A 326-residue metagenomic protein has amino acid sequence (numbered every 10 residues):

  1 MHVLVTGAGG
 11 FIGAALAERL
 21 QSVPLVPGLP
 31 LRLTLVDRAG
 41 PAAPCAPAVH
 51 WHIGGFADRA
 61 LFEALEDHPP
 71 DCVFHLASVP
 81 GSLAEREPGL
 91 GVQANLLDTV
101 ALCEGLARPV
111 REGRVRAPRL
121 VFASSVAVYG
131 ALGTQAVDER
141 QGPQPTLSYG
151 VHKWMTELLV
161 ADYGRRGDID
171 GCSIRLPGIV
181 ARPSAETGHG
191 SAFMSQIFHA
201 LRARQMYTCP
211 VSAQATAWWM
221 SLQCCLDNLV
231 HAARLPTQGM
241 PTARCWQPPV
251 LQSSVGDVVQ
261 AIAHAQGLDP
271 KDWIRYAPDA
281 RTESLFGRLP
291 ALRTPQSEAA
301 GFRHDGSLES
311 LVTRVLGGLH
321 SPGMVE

Functional and structural regions predicted by a protein language model:
M1-V26: N-terminal Rossmann NAD(P)H-binding glycine-rich loop of SDR-like oxidoreductase domains
P30, A291-A299, R303-E326: Amphipathic terminal alpha-helices
F56-A94: NAD(P)H-binding glycine-rich loop region in Rossmannoid oxidoreductase-like domains and their noncatalytic homologs
L83-D98, V137-P145: Short alpha-helical oligomerization interface
V100-L147: Conserved Rossmann-fold NAD(P)-dependent oxidoreductase catalytic core, especially the SDR/UDP-sugar
A131, T146-C172: Active-site Tyr-X1-5-Lys
A161-A217, L222-D227: NAD(P)-dependent short-chain dehydrogenase/reductase
N228, A232-T282, G287, M324-E326: Mid/C-terminal beta-alpha module of Rossmann-like enzyme folds, strongest in SDR-family dehydrogenases/epimerases
